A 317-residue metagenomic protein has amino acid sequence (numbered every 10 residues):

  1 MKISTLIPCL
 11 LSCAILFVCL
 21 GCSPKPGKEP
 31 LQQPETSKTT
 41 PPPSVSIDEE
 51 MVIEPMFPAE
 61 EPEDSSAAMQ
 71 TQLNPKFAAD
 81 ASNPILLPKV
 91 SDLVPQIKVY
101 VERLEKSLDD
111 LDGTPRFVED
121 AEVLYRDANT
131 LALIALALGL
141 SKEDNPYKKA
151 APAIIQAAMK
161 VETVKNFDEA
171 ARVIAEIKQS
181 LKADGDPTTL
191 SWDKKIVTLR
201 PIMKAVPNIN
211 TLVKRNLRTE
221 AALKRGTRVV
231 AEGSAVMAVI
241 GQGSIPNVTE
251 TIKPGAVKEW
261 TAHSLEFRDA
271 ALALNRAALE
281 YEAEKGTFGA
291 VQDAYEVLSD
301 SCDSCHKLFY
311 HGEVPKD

Functional and structural regions predicted by a protein language model:
M1-L10: Bacterial N-terminal signal peptides that target proteins for export
V18-G21: C-terminal motif of bacterial Sec signal peptides marking the signal peptidase cleavage site
P26-D317: Mature extracytoplasmic or organellar-lumen-exposed domains after removal of signal/transit peptides
